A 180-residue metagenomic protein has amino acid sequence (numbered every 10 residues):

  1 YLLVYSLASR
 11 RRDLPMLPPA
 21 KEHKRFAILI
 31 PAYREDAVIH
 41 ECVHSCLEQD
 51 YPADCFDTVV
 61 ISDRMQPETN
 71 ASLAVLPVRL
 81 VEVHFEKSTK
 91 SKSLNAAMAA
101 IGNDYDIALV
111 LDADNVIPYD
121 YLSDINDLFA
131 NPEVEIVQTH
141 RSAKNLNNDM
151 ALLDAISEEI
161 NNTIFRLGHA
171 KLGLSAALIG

Functional and structural regions predicted by a protein language model:
Y1-E22, L73: N-terminal membrane-anchoring/stem segments of glycan-assembly enzymes
K24-A27, D57: Cell-envelope/extracellular polymer assembly enzymes that use nucleotide-activated donors
A32-H40, S62, Q66: A structural helix-start
H40, Q66-A74, D120: Acidic helix N-cap motif at the loop->helix transition within catalytic regions of sugar-transfer enzymes
H44-C55: Short, acidic, metal-binding catalytic loop of nucleotide-sugar glycosyltransferases
I61-N70, F85-K87, V116: A conserved acidic beta->alpha catalytic loop
E82-A97, I101, Y119-G180: Long helical/loop segments within the catalytic core of UDP-sugar-dependent glycosyltransferases, especially the large
D104-V116: Short beta-strand-to-loop acidic/aromatic patch adjacent to the donor-nucleotide binding site
